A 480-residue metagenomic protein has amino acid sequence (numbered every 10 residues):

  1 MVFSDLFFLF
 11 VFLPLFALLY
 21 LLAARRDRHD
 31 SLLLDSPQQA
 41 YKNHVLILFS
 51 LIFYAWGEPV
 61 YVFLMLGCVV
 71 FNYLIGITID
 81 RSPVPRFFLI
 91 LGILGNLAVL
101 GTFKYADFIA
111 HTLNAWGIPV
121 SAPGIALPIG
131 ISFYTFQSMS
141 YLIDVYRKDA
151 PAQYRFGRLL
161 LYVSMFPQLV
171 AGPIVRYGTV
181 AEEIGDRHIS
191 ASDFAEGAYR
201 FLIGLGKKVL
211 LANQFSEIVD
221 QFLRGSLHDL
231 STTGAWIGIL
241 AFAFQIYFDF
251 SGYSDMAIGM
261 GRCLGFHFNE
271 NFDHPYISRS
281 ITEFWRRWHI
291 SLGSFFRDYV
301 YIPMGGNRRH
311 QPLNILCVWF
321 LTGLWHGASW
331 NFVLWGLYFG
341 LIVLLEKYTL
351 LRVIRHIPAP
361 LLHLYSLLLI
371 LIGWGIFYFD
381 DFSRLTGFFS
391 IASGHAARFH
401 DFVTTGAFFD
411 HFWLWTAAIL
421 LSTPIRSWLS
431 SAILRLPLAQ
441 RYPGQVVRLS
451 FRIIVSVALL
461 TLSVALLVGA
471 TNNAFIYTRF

Functional and structural regions predicted by a protein language model:
M1-R479: Membrane-embedded transmembrane alpha-helical bundles that form the catalytic cores of multi-pass lipid-modifying
